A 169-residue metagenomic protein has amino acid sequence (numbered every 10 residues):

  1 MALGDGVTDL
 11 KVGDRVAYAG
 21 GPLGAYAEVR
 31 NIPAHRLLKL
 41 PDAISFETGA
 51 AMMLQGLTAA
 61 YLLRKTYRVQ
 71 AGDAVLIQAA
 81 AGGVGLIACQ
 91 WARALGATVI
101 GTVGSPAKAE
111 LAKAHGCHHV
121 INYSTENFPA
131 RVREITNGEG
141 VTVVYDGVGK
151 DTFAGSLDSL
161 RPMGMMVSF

Functional and structural regions predicted by a protein language model:
M1-G24: Glycine-rich beta-strand-centered segment in the early N-terminal region that forms part of a ligand/cofactor-binding
K11, D42-E47, R68-A74, G138-E139: Short helix-loop-beta connector
G20-A34: A structural motif shared across PLP-dependent enzymes of the aminotransferase-like
D42-K65, Q78-A81, I87, E126: A glycine-rich, Thr/Ser-enriched phosphate-binding loop motif common to dinucleotide/cofactor-binding enzymes
Q70, L160-R161: Helix-to-beta-strand junctions that scaffold the AdoMet/dcAdoMet cofactor pocket in Class I SAM-dependent enzymes
R93-G155: Adenosine-nucleotide cofactor-binding segment
G164-M165: Glycine-centered, small-residue-biased loops immediately flanking beta-strands in adenine/cofactor-binding cores
